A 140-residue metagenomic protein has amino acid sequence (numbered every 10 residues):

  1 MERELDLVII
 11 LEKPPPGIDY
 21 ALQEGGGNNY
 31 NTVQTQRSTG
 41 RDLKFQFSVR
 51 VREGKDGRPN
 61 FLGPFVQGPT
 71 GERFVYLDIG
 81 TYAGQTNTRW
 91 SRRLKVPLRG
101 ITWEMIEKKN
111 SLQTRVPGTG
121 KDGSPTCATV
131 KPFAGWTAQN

Functional and structural regions predicted by a protein language model:
L5-L11: A short, amphipathic beta-strand motif
P16-L98: Structured domain cores in non-transmembrane regions
G63-N140: Beta-strand-rich cores of mature extracytoplasmic or soluble domains
